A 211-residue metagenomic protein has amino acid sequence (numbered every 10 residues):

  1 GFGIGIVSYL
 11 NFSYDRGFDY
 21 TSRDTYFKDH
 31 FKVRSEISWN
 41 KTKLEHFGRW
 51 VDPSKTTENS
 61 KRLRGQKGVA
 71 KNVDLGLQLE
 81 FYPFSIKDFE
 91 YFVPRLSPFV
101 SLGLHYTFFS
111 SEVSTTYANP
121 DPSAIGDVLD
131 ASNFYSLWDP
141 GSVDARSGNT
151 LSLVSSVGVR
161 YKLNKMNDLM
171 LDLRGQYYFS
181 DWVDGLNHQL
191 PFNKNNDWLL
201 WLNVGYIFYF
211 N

Functional and structural regions predicted by a protein language model:
F2-I4, D29, K71-L75, L96 (+2 more regions): Residues that define the transmembrane beta-barrel architecture of outer-membrane proteins
I4-L10, R16, L77-P83, L102-Y106 (+3 more regions): Residues on the lipid-exposed face of transmembrane beta-strands in outer-membrane beta-barrel proteins
N11, S38-L44, H105-S111, Q176-S180 (+1 more regions): Structural signature of outer-membrane beta-barrel domains
F12-H30, S85-L96, L163-N167, N211: Short loop/turn motifs that connect adjacent beta-strands in outer-membrane beta-barrel proteins
D24-N40, L96-L104, L171-R174: Extended hydrophobic secondary-structure segments that form protein cores and membrane-embedded regions
T42-D74, F109-T150, W182-D197: Extracellular/periplasm-exposed beta-strand and loop segments of Gram-negative cell-envelope proteins, dominated by
R62-F108: Extracellular-facing segments of soluble proteins and assemblies that are Gly/Ser/Thr-biased and enriched in aromatics
T150, S155-N211: Predominantly the C-terminal beta-signal and adjacent terminal strand-loop region of outer-membrane beta-barrel
